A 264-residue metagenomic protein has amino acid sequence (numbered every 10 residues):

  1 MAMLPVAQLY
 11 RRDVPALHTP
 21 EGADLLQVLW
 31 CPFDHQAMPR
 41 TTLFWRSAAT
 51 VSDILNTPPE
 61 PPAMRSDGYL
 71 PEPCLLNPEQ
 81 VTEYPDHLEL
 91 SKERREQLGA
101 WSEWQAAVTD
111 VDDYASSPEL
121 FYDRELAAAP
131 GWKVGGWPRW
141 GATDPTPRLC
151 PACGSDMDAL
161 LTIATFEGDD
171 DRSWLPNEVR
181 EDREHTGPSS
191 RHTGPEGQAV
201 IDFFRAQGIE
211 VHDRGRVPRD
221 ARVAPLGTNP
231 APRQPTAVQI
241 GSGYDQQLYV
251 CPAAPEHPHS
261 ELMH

Functional and structural regions predicted by a protein language model:
M1-H264: Preference for intrinsically disordered or flexible, low-complexity segments and adjacent hinge/connector residues
